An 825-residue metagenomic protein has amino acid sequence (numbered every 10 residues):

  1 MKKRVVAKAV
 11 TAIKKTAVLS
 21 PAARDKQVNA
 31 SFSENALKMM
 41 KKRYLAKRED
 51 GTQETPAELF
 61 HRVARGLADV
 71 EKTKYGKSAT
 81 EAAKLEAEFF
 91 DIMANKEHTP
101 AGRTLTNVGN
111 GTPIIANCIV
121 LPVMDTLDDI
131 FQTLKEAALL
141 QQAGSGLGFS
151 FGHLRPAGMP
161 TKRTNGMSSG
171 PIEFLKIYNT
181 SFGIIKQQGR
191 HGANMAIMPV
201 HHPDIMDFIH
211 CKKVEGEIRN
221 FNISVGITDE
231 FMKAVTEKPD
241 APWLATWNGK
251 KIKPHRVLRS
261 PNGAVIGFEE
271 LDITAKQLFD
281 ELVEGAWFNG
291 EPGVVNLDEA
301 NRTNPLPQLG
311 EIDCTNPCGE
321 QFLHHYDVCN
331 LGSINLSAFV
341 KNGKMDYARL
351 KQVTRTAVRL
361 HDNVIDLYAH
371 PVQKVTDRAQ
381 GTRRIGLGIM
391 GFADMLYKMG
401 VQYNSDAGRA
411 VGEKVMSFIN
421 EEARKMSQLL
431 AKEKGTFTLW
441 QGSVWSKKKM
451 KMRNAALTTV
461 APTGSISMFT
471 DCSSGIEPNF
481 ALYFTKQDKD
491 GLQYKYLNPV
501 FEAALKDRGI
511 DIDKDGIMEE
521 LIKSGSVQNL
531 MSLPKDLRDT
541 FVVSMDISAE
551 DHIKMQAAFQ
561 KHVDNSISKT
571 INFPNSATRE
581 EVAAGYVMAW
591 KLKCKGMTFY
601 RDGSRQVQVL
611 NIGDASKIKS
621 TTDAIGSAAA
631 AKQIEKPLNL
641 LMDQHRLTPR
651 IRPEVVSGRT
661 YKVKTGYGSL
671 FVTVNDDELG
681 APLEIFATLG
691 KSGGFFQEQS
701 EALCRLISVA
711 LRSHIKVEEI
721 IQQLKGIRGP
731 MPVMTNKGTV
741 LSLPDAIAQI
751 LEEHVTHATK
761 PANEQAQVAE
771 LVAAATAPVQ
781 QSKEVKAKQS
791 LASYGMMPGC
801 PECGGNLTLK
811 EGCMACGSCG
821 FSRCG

Functional and structural regions predicted by a protein language model:
K14-E86, R163-I177, Q187-R190, N194-N304 (+5 more regions): Conserved, charged catalytic cores of large soluble enzymes
E34, G319-F322, H361-D366, M450 (+3 more regions): Catalytic alpha/beta core of large soluble enzyme barrels
A46, R65-T73, F90-I115, I119-R163 (+9 more regions): Function-dense linear segments that define catalytic or interfacial modules in macromolecule-processing proteins
W247, V353-T376, Q380, R384 (+6 more regions): Internal maturation/activation junctions in enzymes
G613-S669, V779-M796, E802: Short, Gly/Pro- and small/polar-rich lid/capping loops
E684, G690-V772: Phosphate-backbone binding interfaces of nucleic-acid-interacting proteins
M797, C813, F821: Residues immediately within or flanking Cys/His clusters that coordinate Zn2+ in small zinc-binding modules
C800-C803, C816-C819: Short cysteine-rich clusters marking metal-coordination/redox-active sites
